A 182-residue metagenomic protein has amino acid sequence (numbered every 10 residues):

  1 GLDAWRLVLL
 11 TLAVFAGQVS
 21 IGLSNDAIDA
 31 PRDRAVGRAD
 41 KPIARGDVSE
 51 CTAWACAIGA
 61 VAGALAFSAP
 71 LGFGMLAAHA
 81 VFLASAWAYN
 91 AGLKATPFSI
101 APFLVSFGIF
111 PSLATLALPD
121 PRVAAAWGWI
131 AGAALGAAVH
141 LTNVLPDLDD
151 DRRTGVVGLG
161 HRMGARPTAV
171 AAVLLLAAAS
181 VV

Functional and structural regions predicted by a protein language model:
G1-A27, A64, F73-W87, P121-T142: Membrane-embedded alpha-helical segments that form the functional core of polytopic membrane enzymes, especially those
G1-W5, F103-L148, R152, R166-V170 (+1 more regions): Functional transmembrane core segments of multi-pass inner-membrane proteins
T11, I100, G158: Amphipathic alpha-helical recognition patches that constitute DNA-binding helices
V14-L65, L135-S180: Solvent-exposed interhelical
P42-P121: Intramembrane alpha-helical segments
L71, A179-V182: Outer-membrane beta-barrel domain signature
